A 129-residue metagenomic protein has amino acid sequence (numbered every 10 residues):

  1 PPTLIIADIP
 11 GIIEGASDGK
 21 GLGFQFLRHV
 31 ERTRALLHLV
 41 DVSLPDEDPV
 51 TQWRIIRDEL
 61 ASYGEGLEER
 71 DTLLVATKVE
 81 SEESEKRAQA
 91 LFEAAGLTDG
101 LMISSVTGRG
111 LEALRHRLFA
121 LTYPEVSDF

Functional and structural regions predicted by a protein language model:
P1-A16, A35, D41-V42: Switch I (G2) and immediately adjacent beta-strands of P-loop GTPase domains
P1-T3, V30-T33, L67-R70, G96-L97: Short loop/turn elements that form and flank the Walker-type P-loop nucleotide-binding site in RecA-like NTPase cores
T3-I6, G23, W53: A general structural signal for well-ordered alpha-helical packing
I5-I6, L36-L39, L73, L101-S104: Structured core elements
I13, S17, L27, S43-E47 (+1 more regions): A short glycine-/small-residue-rich loop at the edge of a beta-strand within enzyme catalytic domains
G19-G23, S84-R87: Amphipathic coiled-coil/heptad-repeat helices and related helical stalk/stem segments that mediate oligomerization
G21-L44, L60-L67: Inter-motif core of Ras-like GTPase G domains
P45-F129: C-terminal-of-GTPase-core extension/linker across diverse P-loop GTPases
